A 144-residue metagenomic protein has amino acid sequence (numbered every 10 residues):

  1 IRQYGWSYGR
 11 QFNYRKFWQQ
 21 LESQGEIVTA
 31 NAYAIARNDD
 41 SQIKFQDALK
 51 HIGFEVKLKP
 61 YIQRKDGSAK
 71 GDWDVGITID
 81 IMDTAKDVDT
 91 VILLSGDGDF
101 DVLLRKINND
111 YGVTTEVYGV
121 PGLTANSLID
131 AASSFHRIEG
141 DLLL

Functional and structural regions predicted by a protein language model:
I1-W73, V113-T115, G119, T124: Domain-level signal for Mg2+-assisted phosphodiester chemistry and nucleotide/NA-binding surfaces in nucleic-acid
L21, T84, I107-D110: Hydrophobic helix-cap positions at the C-terminus of alpha-helices in RecA-like/P-loop ATPase nucleotide-binding cores
G25, K86, D130: Structured loop/turn residues at beta-strand edges in well-structured enzyme cores
G53, V88, A132-S133: Short, well-ordered alpha-helix to beta-strand connector turns
I77-K86: Acidic, metal-associated active-site segment
T90-I92: Structural motif
G98-R105: Acidic, divalent-metal-coordinating active-site segment for phosphoryl/phosphodiester hydrolysis, typified by short
R105-L144: Acidic, PIN/NYN-like endoribonuclease modules and their adjacent C-terminal/linker elements
